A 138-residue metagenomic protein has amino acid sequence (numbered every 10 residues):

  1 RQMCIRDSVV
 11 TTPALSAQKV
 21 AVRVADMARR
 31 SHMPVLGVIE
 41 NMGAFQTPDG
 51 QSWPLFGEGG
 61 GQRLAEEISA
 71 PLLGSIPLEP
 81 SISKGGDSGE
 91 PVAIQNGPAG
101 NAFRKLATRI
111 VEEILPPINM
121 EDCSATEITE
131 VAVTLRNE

Functional and structural regions predicted by a protein language model:
R1-I5: Short, small-residue-biased leader/transition segments that mark boundaries at the very start of proteins
R6-R23: Conserved Switch II/interswitch segment of TRAFAC-class P-loop GTPases
A25-E138: C-terminal lobe/tail of nucleotide-utilizing enzymes
